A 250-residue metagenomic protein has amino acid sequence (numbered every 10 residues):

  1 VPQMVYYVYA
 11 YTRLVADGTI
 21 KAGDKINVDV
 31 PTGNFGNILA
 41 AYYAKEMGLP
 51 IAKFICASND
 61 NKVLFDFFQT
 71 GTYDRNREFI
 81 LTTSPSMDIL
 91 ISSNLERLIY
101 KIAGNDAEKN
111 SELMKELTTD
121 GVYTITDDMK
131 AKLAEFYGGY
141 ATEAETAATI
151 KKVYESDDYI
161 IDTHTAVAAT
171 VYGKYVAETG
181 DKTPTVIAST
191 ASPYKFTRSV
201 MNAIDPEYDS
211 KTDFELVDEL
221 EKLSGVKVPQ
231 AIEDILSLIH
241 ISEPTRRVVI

Functional and structural regions predicted by a protein language model:
V1-D17, A22-K25, K101-K182: Active-site-adjacent helical/loop segments in soluble small-molecule enzymes
P2-Y6, F35-L39, I89-R97, A141-A148 (+4 more regions): Conserved active-site and cofactor/substrate-binding residues in soluble primary-metabolism enzymes
T19-A22, N27-L117, A188-I204: Glycine-rich phosphate/pyrophosphate-binding loop at beta-loop-alpha junctions
L39, F68-T72, D127-M129, A144-E145 (+3 more regions): Solvent-exposed, flexible loop/coil residues
L49-F65, T170-D234: Catalytic phosphate/nucleotide-handling subdomain of diverse soluble enzymes
V63, R97, E108-L113, E145 (+3 more regions): Exposed alpha-helical structural elements
R77-S86, A131-E135, S237-L238: Short beta-alpha connecting loops at secondary-structure transitions that line or flank enzyme active sites
I239-I250: Single conserved hydrophobic/aromatic residue that forms the stacking wall/gate of nucleotide- or nucleobase-binding
